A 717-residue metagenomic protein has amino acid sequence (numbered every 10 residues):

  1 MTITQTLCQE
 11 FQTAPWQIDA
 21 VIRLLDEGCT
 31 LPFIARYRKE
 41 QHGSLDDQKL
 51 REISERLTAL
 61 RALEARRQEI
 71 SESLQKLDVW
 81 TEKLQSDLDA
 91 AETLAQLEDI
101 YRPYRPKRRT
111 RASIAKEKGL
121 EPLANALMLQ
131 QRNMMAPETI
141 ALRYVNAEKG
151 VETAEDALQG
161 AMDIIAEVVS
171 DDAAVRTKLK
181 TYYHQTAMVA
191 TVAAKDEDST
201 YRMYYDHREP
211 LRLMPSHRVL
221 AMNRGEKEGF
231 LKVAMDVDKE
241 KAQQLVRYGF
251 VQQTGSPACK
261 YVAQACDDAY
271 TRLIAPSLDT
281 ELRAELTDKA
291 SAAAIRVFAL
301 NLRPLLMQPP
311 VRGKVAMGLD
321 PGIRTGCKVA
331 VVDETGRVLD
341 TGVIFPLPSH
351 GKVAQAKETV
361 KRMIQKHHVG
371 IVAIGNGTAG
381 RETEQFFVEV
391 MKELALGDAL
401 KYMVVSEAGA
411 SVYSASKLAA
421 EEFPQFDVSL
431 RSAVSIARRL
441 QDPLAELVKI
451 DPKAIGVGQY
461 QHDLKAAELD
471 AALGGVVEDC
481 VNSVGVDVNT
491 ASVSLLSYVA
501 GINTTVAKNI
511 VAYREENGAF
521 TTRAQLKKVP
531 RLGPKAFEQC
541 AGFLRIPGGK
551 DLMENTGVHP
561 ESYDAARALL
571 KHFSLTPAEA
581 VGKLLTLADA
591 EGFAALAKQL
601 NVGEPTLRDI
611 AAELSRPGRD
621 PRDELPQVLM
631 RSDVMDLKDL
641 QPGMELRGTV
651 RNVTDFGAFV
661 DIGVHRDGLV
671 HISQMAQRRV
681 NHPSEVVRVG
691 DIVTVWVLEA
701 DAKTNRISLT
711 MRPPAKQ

Functional and structural regions predicted by a protein language model:
I18, T341-P348, I371, A415-V428 (+6 more regions): Short beta-alpha connecting loops at secondary-structure transitions that line or flank enzyme active sites
R23-D26, P103, I114-E117, A221-G225 (+15 more regions): Replace "in large, NTP-powered and nucleic-acid-processing enzymes" with "in large, NTP-powered factors and other
T30-L31, H42, D46-E148, S483-E624 (+3 more regions): Accessory alpha-helical DNA-binding modules that contact the DNA backbone or grooves
Y37-K39, M128, D238, P321 (+11 more regions): Short, ordered loop/turn segments at secondary-structure junctions
K49-E52, A59, L63-G318, G322-Q425 (+1 more regions): Duplex nucleic acid-engaging cores and interfaces of nucleic-acid transaction enzymes
Q96, M403, G409-A410, S414-V484 (+1 more regions): Long, charge-rich intrinsically disordered scaffolds of nucleic-acid metabolism proteins
I140-E148, E152-A154, H207, K239-K241 (+6 more regions): Low-complexity, acidic/Ser/Thr- and charged residue-rich accessory regions of DNA metabolism proteins
T181-M188, L319-I323, G377-A379, V404-V412 (+5 more regions): A glycine-rich phosphate-binding loop feature that marks nucleotide/adenosyl-phosphate handling sites
